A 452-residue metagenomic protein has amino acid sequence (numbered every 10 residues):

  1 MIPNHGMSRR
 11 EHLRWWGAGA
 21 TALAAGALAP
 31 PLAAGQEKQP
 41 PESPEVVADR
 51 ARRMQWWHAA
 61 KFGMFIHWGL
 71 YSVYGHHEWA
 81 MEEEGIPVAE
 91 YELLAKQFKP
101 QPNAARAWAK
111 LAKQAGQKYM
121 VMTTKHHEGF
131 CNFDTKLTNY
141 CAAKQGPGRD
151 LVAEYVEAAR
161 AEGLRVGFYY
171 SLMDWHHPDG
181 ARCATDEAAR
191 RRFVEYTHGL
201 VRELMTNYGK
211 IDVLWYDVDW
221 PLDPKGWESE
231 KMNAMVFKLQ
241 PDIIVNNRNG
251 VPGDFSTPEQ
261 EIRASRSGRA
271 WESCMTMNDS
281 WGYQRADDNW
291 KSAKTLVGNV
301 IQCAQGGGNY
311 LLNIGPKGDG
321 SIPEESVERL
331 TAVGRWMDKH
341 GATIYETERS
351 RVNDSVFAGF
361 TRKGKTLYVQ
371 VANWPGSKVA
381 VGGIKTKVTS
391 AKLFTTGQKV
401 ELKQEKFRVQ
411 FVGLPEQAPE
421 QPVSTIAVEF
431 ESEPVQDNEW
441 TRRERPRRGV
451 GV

Functional and structural regions predicted by a protein language model:
M1-E11, T21: N-terminal secretory signal peptides
M7-R9, A24, D49-R50, S72: Intrinsically disordered, low-complexity regions enriched in Ser/Pro/Gly/Gln/His and often acidic
G17-G19, Q36-V452: Mature catalytic domains of secreted/periplasmic carbohydrate-active enzymes
G19-G26: Bacterial N-terminal signal peptides
A29-P30: N-terminal signal peptide c-region/cleavage motif recognized by signal peptidases
